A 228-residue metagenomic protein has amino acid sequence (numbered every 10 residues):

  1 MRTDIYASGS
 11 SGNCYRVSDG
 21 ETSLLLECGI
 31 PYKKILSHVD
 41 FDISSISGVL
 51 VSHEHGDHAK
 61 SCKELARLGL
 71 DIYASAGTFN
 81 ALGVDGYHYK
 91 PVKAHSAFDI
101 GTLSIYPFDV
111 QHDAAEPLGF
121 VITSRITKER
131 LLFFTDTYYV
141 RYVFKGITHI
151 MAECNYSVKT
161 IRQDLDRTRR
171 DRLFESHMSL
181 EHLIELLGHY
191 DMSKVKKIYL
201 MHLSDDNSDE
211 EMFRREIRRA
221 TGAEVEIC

Functional and structural regions predicted by a protein language model:
M1-V39, L118-D136, H149: Conserved beta-strand hairpin/beta-sheet module of binuclear metal-dependent hydrolase folds, prominently
A7-S8, C28-I30, E54, V110-D113 (+3 more regions): Active-site metal-binding loops of divalent metal-dependent hydrolases
P31-T78: Active-site metal-binding motif and surrounding structural segment of the metallo-beta-lactamase
E54-A59, N80-A81, A114-A115, V140-Y142 (+2 more regions): Active-site environment of divalent metal-dependent phosphoester hydrolases
K60-G69, G83-D85, S208-R215: Metal-dependent catalytic neighborhoods of phosphoester/phosphodiester hydrolases
L70-I72, V84-H95, T102-I105, I147-A152 (+1 more regions): Active-site regions of enzymes building and remodeling cell-envelope glycoconjugates
S96-E153: Catalytic core of the metallo-beta-lactamase
K145-C228: Cap/insert and terminal regions of metallo-dependent hydrolase folds
